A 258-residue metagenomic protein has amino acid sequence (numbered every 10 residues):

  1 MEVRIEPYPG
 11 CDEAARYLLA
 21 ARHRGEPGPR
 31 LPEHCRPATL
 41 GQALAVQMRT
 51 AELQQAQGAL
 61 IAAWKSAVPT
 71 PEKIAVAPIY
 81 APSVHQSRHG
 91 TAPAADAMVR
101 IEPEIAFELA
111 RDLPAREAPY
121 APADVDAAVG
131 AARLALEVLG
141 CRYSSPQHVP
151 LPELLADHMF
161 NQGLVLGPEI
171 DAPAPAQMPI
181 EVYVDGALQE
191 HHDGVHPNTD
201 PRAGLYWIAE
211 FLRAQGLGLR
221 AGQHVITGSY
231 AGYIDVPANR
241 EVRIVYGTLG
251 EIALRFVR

Functional and structural regions predicted by a protein language model:
V3-D200, L205, A214, D235 (+2 more regions): Catalytic-core "active-site belt" of small-molecule-metabolizing enzymes, emphasizing His/Asp/Glu-rich regions
L205-P237: A conserved acidic, glycine/proline-rich C-terminal tail/linker
